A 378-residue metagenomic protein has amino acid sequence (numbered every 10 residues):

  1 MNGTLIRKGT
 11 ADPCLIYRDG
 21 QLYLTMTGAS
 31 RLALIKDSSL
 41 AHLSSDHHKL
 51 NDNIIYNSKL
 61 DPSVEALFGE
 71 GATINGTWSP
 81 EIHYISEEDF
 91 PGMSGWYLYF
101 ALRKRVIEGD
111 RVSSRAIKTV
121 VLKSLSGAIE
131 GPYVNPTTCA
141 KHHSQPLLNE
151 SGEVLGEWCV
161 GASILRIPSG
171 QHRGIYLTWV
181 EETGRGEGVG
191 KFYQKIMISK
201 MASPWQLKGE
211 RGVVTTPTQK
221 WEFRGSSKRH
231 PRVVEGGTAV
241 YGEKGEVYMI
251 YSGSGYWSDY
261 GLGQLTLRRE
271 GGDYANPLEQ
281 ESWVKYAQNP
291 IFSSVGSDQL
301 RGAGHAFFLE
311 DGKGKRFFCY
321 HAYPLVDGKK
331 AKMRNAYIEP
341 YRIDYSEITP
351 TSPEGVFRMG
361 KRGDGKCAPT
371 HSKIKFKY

Functional and structural regions predicted by a protein language model:
M1-Y378: Carbohydrate-active catalytic/glycan-binding domains of CAZyme proteins, especially the secreted or lumenal ectodomains
